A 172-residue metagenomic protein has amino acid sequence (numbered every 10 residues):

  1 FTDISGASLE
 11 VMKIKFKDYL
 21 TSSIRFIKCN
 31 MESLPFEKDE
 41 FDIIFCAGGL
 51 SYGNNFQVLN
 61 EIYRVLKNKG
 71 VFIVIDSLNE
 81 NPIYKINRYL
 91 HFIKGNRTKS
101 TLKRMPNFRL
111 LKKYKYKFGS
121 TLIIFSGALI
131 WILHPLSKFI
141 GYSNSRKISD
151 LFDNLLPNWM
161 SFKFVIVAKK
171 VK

Functional and structural regions predicted by a protein language model:
F1-S33: Class I SAM-dependent methyltransferase SAM/SAH-binding core
F41-D42: Local beta-strand N-terminus motif with an aromatic residue
F45: A conserved beta-strand element that flanks and buttresses the S-adenosyl-L-methionine
G48-G49, Q57: Short catalytic micro-motifs in class I SAM-dependent methyltransferases
F56-V71: A short glycine-rich, Lys/Arg-flanked "PGG" loop and its adjoining helix->strand segment in the class I
I73-N96: Conserved class I S-adenosyl-L-methionine
N87, H91, L122-K172: A C-terminal cap/extension of S-adenosyl-L-methionine-dependent methyltransferases that defines the acceptor-substrate
T101-I123: Short alpha-helix
